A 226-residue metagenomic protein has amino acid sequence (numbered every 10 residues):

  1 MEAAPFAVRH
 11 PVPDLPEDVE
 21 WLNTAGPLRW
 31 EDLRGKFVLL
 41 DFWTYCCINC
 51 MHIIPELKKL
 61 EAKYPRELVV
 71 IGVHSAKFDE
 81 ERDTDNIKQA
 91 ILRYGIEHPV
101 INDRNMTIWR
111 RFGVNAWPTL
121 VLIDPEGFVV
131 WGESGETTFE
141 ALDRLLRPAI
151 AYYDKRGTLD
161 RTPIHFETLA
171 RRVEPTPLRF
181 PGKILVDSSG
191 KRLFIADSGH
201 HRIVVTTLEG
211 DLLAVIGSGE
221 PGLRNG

Functional and structural regions predicted by a protein language model:
M1-W30: N-terminal "domain-start" segment that seeds a small globular fold
L28-M51, V70-I71: Short active-site neighborhood of thiol/selenol oxidoreductases, capturing the structured segment around
M51-R93, R104-I108: Structural microenvironment flanking redox-active thiols in thiol-disulfide oxidoreductases
L92-E97, N102-L145: Thiol/disulfide oxidoreductase modules built on the thioredoxin-like
V130, R192-I195, V204: Conserved beta-propeller blade signature
T162-G182, G210-G226: Gly/Pro-rich loop segments of beta-rich domains
V186-G190: Residue-level detector of Asp-centered blade-edge/turn motifs that repeat once per structural unit in beta-propeller
S198-G199: Short loop/turn segments immediately following the C-termini of beta-strands
